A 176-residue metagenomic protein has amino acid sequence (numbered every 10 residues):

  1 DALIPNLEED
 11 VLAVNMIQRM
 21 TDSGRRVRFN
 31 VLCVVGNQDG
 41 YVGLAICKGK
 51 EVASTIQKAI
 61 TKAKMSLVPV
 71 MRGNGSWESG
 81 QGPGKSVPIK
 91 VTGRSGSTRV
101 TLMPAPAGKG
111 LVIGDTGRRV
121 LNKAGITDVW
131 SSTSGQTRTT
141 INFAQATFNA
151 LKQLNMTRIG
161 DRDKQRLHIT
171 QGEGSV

Functional and structural regions predicted by a protein language model:
D1-V176: Ribosome-associated RNA-binding proteins
